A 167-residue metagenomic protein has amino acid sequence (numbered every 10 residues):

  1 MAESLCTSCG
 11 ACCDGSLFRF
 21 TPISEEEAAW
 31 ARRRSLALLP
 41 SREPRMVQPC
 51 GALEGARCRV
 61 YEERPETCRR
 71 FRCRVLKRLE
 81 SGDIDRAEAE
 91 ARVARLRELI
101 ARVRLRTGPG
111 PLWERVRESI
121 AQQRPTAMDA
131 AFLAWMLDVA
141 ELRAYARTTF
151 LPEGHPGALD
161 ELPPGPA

Functional and structural regions predicted by a protein language model:
M1-A167: Hydrophobic scaffolds flanking metal-cofactor catalytic centers in soluble metalloenzymes
